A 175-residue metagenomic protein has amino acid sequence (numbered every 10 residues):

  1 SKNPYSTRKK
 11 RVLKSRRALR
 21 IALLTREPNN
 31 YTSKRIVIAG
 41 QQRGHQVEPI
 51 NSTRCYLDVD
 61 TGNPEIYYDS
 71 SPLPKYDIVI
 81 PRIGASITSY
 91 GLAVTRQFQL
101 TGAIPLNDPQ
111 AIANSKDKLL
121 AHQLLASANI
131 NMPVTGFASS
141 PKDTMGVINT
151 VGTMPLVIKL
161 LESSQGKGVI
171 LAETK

Functional and structural regions predicted by a protein language model:
S1-K14: Polybasic, lysine-enriched low-complexity intrinsically disordered terminal tails
R17-R20, D77: Nucleotide donor/acceptor-binding cores
I21-R26, S33-Q41, V47, D58 (+5 more regions): Active-site nucleotide/adenylate-binding loops and adjacent lid/helix of ATP-dependent enzymes
T53-K75, A85-S89: Glycine-rich, highly charged phosphate/nucleotide-binding loops
I80-P81: Redox-cofactor binding/interface segments in oxidoreductases and associated redox assembly factors
G84-S86, A111-I112: Short glycine-enriched loops at secondary-structure junctions
T88-F98: Extended catalytic core of nucleotide-activated donor transferases of GT-like folds
